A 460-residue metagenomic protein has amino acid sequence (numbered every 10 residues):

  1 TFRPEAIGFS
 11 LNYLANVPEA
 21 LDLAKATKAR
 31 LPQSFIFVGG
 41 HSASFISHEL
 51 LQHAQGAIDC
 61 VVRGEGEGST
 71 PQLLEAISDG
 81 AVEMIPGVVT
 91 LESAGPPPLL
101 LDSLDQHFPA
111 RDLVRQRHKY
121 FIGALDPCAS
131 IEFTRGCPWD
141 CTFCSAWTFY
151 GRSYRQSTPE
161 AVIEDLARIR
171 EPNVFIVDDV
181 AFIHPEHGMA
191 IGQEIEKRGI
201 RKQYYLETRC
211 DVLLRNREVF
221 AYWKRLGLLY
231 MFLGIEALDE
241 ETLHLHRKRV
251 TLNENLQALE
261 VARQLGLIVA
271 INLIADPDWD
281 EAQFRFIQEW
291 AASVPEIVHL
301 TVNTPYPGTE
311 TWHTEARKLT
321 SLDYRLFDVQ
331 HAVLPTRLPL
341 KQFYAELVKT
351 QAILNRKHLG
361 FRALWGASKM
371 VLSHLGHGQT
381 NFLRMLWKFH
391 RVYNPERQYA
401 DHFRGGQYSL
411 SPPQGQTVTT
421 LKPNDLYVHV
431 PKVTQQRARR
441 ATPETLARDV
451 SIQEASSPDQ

Functional and structural regions predicted by a protein language model:
T1-R168: Acidic, low-complexity intrinsically disordered segments
K28, R263, A292: Anion (oxyanion) recognition and catalysis
I46-S47, W139, E186, E241 (+4 more regions): Flexible glycine/acidic-rich beta-alpha junction loops that bind and position SAM and/or redox cofactors in anaerobic
E49-S69, F220-M231, I287-T301: Structural recognition of alpha->loop->beta junctions
F108-L273, P277, E289: Radical SAM [4Fe-4S] cluster-binding motif and immediate context
I191-I195, E281-I297, H358: Short, electropositive alpha-helical surface patch
E310-A316, V329-Q460: Radical SAM enzyme core and accessory elements
